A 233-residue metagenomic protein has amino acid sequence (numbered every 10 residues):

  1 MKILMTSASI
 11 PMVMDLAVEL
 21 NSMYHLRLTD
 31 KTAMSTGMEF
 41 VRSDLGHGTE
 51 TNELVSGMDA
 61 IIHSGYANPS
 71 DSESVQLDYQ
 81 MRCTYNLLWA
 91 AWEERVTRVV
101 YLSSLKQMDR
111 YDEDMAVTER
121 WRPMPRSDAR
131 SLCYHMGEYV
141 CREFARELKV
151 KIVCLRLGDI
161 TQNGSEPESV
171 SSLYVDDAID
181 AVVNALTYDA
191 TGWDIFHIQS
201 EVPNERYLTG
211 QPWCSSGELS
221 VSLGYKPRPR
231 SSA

Functional and structural regions predicted by a protein language model:
M1-S22: N-terminal Rossmann NAD(P)H-binding glycine-rich loop of SDR-like oxidoreductase domains
S35, R42-M81: NAD(P)H-binding glycine-rich loop region in Rossmannoid oxidoreductase-like domains and their noncatalytic homologs
G46, V75-N86, E94, D128 (+2 more regions): Glycine-rich NAD(P)-binding loop of the Rossmann-fold in SDR/ketoreductase-type enzymes
N86-S127: Conserved Rossmann-fold NAD(P)-dependent oxidoreductase catalytic core, especially the SDR/UDP-sugar
Q107, A129, E147-S169: Flexible, glycine-rich beta-alpha linker
D112-I152: Catalytic helix-loop patch of NAD(P)-dependent Rossmann-fold dehydrogenases
R146, L157-Q162, S172-F196, E201: Alpha-helical substrate-binding/gating segment
I195-S232: Conserved C-terminal active-site "lid" loop/helix of NAD(P)H-dependent oxidoreductases that clamps the redox cofactor
